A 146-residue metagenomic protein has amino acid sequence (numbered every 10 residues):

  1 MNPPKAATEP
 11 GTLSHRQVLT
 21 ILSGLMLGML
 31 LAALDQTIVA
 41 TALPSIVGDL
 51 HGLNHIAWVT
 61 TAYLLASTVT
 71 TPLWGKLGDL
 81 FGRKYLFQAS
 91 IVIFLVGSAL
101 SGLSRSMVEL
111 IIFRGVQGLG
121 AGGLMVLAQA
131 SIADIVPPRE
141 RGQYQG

Functional and structural regions predicted by a protein language model:
N2-G146: Transmembrane-helix bundle of Major Facilitator Superfamily
